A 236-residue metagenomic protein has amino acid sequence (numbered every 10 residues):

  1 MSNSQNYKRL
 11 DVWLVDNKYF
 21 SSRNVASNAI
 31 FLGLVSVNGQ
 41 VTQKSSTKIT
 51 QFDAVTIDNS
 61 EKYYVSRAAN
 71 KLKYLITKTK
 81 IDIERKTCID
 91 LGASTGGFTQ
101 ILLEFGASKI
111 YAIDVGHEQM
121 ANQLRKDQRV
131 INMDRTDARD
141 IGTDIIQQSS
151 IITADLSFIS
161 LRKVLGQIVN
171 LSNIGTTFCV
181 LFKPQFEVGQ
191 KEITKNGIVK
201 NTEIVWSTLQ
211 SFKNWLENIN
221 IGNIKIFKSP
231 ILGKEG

Functional and structural regions predicted by a protein language model:
S2-D53: A basic, amphipathic helix-loop patch mediating RNA/tRNA/ribosome contacts
V35, S108-Y111: Short beta-strand element of Class I
E84-S94: Conserved class I S-adenosyl-L-methionine
T95-G106: Conserved SAM-binding loop of SAM-dependent methyltransferases across substrates and taxa, primarily the Class I
Y111-K163: S-adenosyl-L-methionine
R162-C179: A short glycine-rich, Lys/Arg-flanked "PGG" loop and its adjoining helix->strand segment in the class I
G175-G189: Conserved beta-strand signature within the Rossmann-like core of class I S-adenosyl-L-methionine
Q185-F227: C-terminal substrate-binding/active-site "lid" region of AdoMet-derived donor-dependent transferases
